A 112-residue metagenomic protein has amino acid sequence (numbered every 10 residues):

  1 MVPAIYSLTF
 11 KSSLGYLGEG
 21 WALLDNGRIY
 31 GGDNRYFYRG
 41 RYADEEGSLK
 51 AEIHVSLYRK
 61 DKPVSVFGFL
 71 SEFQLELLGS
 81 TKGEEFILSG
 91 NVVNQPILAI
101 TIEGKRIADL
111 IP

Functional and structural regions predicted by a protein language model:
M1-G15, I29, L88-G90: Tryptophan-anchored aromatic micro-motifs
S7-T9, E52-H54, L78-S80, N91 (+1 more regions): Residue-level recognition of well-ordered beta-strand positions that form the cores of beta-sheet-rich folds across
K11-S12, L17-W21, E76-S80: Short linear motifs in intrinsically disordered
S12, V55-L57, G83, N94 (+1 more regions): Non-catalytic surface loops within mature trypsin-like serine protease
G15-S56, N91-Q95: N-terminal glycine/threonine-rich, aromatic-flanked beta-hairpin/loop signature
E19, D44-E46, E85-I87, V92-P112: Edge beta-strand at a domain terminus
N26, F73-L75, I107-I111: A short, surface-exposed beta-strand/turn
N34-E85: Contiguous, well-ordered beta-strand patches that form the walls/edges of small beta-barrel/beta-sandwich domains
